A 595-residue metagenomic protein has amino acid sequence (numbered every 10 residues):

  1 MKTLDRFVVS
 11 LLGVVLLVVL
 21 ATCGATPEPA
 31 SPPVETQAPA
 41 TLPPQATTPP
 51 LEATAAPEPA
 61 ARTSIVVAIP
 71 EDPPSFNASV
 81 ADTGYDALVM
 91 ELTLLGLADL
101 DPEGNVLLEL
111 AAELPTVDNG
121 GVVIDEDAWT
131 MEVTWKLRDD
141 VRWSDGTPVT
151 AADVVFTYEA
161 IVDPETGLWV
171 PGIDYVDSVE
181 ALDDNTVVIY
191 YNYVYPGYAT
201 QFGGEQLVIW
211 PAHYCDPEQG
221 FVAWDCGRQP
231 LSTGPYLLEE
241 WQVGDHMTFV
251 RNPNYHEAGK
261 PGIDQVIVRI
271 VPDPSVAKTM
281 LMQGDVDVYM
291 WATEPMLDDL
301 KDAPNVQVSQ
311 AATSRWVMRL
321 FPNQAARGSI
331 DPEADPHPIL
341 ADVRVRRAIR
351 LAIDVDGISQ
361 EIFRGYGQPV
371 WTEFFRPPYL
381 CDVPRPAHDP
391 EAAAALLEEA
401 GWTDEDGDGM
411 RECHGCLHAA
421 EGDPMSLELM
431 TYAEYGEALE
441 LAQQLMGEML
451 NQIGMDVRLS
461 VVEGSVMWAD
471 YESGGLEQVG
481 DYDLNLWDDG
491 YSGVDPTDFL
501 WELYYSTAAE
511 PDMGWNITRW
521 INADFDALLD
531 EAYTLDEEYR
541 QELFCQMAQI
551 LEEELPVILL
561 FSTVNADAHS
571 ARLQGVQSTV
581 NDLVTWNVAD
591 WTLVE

Functional and structural regions predicted by a protein language model:
M1-D5: N-terminal secretory signal peptides that target proteins for export/translocation
F7, L11, V15, V19-P59 (+10 more regions): Extracytoplasmic/periplasmic ligand-capture domains
V66, L107, E132-T134, T186-V188 (+1 more regions): General beta-strand recognition
A68-D125, L231-T233: N-terminal lobe/hinge region of extracytoplasmic solute-binding protein
E71, A433-Y435, V564: Residue-level signal for short, function-critical loop segments
D72-P73, D140-R142, V194-Y195: Acidic glycine-/aspartate-rich tracts in secreted/extracellular proteins
V170-E218, Q242: Surface-exposed binding/hinge segments that line and control ligand-binding clefts or catalytic entry sites
L560: Active-site-proximal polar cores
